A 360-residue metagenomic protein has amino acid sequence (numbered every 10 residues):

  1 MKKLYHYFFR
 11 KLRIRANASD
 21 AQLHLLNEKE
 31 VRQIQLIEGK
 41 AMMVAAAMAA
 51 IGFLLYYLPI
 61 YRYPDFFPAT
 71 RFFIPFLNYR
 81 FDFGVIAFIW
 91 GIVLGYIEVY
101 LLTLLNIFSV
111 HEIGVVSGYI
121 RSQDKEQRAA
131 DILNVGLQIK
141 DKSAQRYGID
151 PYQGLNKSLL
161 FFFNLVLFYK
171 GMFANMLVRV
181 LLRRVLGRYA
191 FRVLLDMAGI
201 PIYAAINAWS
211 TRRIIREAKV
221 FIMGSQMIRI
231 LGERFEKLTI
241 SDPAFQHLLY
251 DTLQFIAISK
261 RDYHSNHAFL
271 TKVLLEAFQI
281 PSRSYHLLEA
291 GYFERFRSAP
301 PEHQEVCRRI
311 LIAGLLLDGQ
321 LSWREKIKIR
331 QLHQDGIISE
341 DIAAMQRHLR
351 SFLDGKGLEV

Functional and structural regions predicted by a protein language model:
K2-R32, L36-M48, G52-Y79, I107-E112 (+2 more regions): Small-residue-enriched hydrophobic alpha-helices in membranes
P75-W90: Hydrophobic alpha-helical transmembrane segments
I86-I97, A129, L311, L315: Short acidic, glycine/Ser/Thr-rich loop/turn "cap" segments at secondary-structure junctions
F88, I92-S117: Aromatic- and glycine-enriched beta-alpha-beta binding-site module
S117-G118, L315: Short amphipathic alpha-helical interaction patches enriched in hydrophobic/aromatic residues with interspersed Lys/Arg
S122-Q145: Membrane-proximal soluble regions of multi-pass membrane proteins
